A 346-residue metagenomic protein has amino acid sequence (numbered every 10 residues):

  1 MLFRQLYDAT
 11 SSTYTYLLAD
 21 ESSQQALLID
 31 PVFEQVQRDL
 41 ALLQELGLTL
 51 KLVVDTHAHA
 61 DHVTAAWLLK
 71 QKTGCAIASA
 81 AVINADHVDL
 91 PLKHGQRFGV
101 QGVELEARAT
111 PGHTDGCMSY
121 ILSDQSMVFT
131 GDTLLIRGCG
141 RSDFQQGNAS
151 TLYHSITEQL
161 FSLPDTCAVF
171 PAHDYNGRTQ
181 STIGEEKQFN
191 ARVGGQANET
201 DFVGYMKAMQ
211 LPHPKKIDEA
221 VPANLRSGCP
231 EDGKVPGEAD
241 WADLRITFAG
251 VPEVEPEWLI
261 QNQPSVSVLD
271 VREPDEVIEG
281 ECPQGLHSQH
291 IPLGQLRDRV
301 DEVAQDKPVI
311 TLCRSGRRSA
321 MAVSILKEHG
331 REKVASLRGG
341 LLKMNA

Functional and structural regions predicted by a protein language model:
M1-T49, Y120-G131, R137, E255: Conserved beta-strand hairpin/beta-sheet module of binuclear metal-dependent hydrolase folds, prominently
S12, F33-A109: Active-site HxH/HxHxD metal-binding segment of metal-dependent hydrolases
L17, R97-S123, M127, S162 (+1 more regions): Core dinuclear metal-dependent hydrolase active-site scaffold
L18, D30, H57, L69 (+6 more regions): Divalent metal-coordination and catalytic microenvironments
L28-P31, K51-H59, A78-A81, T110-G112 (+4 more regions): Active-site neighborhood of phospho(di)ester-bond hydrolases with catalytic His/Asp-centered motifs
L40-L46, F98-V100, I260-Q261, R297-D306: Short amphipathic alpha-helix with an adjacent loop that forms part of the alpha/beta core around
H154-A168, A172-E257, N262-S267, P274: Accessory terminal helices/loops
L293-A346: Catalytic cysteine-centered active loop of the rhodanese-like fold, especially the PTP/DSP P-loop
